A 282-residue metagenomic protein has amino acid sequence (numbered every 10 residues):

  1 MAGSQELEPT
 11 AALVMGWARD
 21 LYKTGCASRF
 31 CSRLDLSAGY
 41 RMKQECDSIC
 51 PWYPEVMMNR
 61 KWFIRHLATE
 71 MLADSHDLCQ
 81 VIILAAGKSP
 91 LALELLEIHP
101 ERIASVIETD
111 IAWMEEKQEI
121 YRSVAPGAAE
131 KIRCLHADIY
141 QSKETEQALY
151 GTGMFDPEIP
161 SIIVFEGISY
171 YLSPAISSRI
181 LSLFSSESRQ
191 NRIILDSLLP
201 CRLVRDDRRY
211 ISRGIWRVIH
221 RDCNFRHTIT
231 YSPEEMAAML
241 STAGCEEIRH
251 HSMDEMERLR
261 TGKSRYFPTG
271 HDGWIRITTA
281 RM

Functional and structural regions predicted by a protein language model:
M1-I82, K88-L135, K143, P157: Rossmann-like AdoMet
C134, E144-A148, Y171-E187: A short, conserved alpha-helix within the catalytic core of class I
Y140-E144, T152: Short loop/turn elements that flank and shape the SAM/SAH-binding pocket of Class I
G153-A175: A short SAM/SAH-binding and catalytic strip from SAM-dependent methyltransferases
E187-R202: Conserved beta-strand signature within the Rossmann-like core of class I S-adenosyl-L-methionine
R208-R226: Short, glycine-/aromatic-enriched active-site segment of Class I SAM-dependent methyltransferases
R226-M253: Short alpha-helix
R260-M282: Core SAM-dependent methyltransferase catalytic element
